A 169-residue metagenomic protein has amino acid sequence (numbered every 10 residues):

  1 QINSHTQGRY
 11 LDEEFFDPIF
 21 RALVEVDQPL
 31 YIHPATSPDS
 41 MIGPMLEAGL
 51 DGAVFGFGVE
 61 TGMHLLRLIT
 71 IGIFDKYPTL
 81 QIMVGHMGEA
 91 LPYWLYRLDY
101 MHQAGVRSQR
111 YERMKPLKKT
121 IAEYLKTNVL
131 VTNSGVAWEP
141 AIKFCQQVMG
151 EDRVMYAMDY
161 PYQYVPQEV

Functional and structural regions predicted by a protein language model:
Q1-G72: Active-site gating/metal-coordination segments in enzymes
Y10, K76-I82: Inter-helical turn/loop segments and adjacent helix faces that build the functional surface of alpha-helical bundle
P34, L46-T70, Q81-V169: H/E-rich (His + Asp/Glu) clusters that bind or coordinate divalent metals
